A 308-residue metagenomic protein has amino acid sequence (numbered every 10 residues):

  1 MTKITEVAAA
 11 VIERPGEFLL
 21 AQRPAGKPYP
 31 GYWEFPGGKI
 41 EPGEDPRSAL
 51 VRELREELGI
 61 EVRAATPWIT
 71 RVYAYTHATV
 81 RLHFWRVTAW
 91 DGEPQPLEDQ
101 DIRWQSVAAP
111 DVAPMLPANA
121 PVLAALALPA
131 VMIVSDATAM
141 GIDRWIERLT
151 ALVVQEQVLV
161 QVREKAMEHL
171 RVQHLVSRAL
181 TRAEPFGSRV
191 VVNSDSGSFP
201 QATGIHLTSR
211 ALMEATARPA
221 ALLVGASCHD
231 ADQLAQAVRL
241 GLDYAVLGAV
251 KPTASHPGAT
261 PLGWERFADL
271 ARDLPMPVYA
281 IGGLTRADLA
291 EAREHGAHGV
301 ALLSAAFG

Functional and structural regions predicted by a protein language model:
M1-L19, T70: Conserved N-terminal beta-strand and adjoining loop/helix that marks the start of the Nudix/MutT-like hydrolase domain
F35-P67: The catalytic Nudix box helix
R71-P94: Active-site-adjacent beta-strand/loop module that shapes the phosphate/pyrophosphate-binding cleft
F84-R86, P94-A127: NUDIX/MutT-family hydrolases
P129-W145, L223-C228: Active-site mouth loops of central-metabolism enzymes
I133, V160, A237, A245 (+3 more regions): Conserved, mostly hydrophobic/aromatic
Q173-V191, S209, T216-D230, G258-T285: Alpha-helix-loop-beta-strand connector modules within alpha/beta enzyme cores
S209-A217, V246-G258, G283-G308: Glycine-rich phosphate-binding active-site loops on the catalytic face of alpha/beta enzymes
